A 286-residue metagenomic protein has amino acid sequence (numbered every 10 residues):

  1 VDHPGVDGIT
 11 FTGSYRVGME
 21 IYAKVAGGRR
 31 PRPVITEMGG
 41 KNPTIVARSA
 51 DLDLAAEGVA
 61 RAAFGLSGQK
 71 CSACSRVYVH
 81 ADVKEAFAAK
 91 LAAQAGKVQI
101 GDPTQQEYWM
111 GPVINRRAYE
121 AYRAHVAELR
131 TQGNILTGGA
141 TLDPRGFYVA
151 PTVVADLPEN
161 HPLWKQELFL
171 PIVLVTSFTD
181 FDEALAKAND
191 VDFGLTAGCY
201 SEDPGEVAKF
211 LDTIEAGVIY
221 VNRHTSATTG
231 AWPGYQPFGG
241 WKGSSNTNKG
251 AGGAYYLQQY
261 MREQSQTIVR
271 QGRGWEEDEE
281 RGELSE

Functional and structural regions predicted by a protein language model:
H3-V6, I45, Q99-P103, M110-G111 (+2 more regions): Conserved C-terminal structural/oligomerization subdomain of aldehyde/semialdehyde dehydrogenase
P4, G8, R16-P158, F181-D182 (+4 more regions): ALDH superfamily catalytic-core signature
